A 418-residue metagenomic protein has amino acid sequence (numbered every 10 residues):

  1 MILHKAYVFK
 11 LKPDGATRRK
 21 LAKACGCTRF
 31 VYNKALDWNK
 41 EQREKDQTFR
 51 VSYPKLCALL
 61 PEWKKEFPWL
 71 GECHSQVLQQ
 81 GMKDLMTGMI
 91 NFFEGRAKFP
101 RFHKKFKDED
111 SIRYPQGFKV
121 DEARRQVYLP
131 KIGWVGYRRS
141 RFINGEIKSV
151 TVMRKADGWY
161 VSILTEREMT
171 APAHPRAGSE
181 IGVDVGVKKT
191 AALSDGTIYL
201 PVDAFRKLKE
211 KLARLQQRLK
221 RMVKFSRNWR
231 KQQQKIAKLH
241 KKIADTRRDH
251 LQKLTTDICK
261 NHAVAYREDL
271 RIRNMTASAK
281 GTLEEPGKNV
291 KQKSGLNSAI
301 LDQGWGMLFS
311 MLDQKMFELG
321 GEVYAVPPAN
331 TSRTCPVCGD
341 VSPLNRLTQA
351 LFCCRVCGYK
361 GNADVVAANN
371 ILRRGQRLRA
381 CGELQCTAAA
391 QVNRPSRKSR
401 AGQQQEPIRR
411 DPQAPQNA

Functional and structural regions predicted by a protein language model:
M1-L78: Gly/serine-rich nucleotide phosphate-binding loop at the start of the catalytic core of nucleotide/ADP-ribose-handling
K5-A6, R19, R139-E146, R154-A418: Positively charged, helix-rich recognition surfaces that bind polyanionic ligands
A35, G81-F92, V365-G375: Stable alpha-helical structural segments in soluble proteins, enriched in small hydrophobic residues
L36, K40-R43, M89, F93-P100 (+3 more regions): Long, hydrophobic, amphipathic alpha-helical segments used as structural scaffolds
R50, P54, Q76-K83, A237 (+2 more regions): An alpha-helix initiation/capping motif
V51-P61, R101-G117, Q234-L239, A389-G402 (+1 more regions): Amphipathic alpha-helical surface "interface" segments used for docking/oligomerization or membrane association within
P54-K155, G281, D302: Acidic carboxylate diad motif detector
